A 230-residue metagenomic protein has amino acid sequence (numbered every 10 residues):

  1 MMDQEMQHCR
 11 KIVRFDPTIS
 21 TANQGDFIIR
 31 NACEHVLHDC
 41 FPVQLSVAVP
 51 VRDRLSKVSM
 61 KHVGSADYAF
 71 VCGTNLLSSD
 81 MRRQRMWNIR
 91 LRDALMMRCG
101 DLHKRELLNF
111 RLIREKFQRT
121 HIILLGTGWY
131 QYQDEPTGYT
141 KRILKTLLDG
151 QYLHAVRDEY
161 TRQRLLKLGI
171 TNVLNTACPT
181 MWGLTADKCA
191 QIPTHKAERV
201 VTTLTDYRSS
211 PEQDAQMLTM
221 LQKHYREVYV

Functional and structural regions predicted by a protein language model:
M1-V230: Active-site anion-handling motifs in enzyme catalytic cores
